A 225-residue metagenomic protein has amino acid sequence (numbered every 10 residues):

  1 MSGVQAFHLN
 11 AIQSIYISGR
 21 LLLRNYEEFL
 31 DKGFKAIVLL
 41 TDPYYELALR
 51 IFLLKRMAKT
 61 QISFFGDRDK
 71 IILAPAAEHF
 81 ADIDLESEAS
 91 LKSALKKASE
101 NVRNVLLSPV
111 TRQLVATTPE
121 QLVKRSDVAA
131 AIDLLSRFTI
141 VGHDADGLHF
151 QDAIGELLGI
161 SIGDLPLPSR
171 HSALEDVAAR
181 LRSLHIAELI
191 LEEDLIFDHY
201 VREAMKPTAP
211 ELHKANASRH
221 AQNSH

Functional and structural regions predicted by a protein language model:
M1-N25: Active-site donor-binding segments of glycosyltransferases and PAPS-dependent sulfotransferases
G3, L21-E27, G33-L39, Y45-L157 (+1 more regions): PAPS-dependent sulfotransferase catalytic domain
G3-F7, Y44, L49-R56, L212-H225: A short, terminal or domain-edge coil/loop segment
N10, N25, N101-N104, N216 (+1 more regions): Detector for Asparagine
S14-G19, T118-L122, D176-V177, H220-A221: A short linear-motif detector with a strong N-terminal bias
L40-T41, E193: Single, functionally critical "micro-switch" positions that shape active/binding sites and transmembrane helices
D127-A129, L134-D152, E156-H225: PAPS-dependent sulfotransferases, especially Golgi type II membrane carbohydrate sulfotransferases
